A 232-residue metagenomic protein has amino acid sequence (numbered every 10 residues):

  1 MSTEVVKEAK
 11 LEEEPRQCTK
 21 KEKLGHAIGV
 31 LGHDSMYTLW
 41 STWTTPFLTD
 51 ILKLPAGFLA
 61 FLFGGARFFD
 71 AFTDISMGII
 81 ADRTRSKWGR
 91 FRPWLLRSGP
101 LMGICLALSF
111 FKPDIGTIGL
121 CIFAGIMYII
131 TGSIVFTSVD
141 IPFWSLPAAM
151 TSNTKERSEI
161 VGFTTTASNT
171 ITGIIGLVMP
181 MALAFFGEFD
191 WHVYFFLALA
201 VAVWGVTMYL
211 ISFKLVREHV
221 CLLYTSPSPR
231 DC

Functional and structural regions predicted by a protein language model:
E14-A66: Helix-loop boundary and gating motifs at the non-cytosolic
F61-A81: Central cavity-lining transmembrane alpha-helices of secondary-active solute carriers, predominantly the Major
L96-T117: C-terminal ends and interior cores of transmembrane alpha-helices in multi-pass membrane transporters/permeases
I118-V139: Hydrophobic core of transmembrane alpha-helices in multi-pass small-molecule transporters, especially MFS/SLC-type
G162-L177: Glycine-rich segments within core transmembrane alpha-helices of 12-TM secondary carriers
G173-W191: Transmembrane alpha-helix termini and helix-breaking/packing motifs in multi-pass membrane transporters
F195-I211: Symmetry-related core transmembrane helices of the 12-TM Major Facilitator Superfamily/SLC fold
Y224-C232: Single conserved hydrophobic/aromatic residue that forms the stacking wall/gate of nucleotide- or nucleobase-binding
